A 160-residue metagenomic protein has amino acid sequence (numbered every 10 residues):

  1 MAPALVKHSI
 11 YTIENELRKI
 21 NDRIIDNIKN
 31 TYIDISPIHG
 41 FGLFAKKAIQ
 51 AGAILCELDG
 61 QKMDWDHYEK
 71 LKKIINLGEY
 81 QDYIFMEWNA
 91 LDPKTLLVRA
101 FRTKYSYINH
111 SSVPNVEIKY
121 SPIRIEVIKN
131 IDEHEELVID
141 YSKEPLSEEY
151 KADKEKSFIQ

Functional and structural regions predicted by a protein language model:
M1-Q160: Conserved catalytic SET/PR domain of SAM-dependent protein methyltransferases, capturing the structural core that binds
